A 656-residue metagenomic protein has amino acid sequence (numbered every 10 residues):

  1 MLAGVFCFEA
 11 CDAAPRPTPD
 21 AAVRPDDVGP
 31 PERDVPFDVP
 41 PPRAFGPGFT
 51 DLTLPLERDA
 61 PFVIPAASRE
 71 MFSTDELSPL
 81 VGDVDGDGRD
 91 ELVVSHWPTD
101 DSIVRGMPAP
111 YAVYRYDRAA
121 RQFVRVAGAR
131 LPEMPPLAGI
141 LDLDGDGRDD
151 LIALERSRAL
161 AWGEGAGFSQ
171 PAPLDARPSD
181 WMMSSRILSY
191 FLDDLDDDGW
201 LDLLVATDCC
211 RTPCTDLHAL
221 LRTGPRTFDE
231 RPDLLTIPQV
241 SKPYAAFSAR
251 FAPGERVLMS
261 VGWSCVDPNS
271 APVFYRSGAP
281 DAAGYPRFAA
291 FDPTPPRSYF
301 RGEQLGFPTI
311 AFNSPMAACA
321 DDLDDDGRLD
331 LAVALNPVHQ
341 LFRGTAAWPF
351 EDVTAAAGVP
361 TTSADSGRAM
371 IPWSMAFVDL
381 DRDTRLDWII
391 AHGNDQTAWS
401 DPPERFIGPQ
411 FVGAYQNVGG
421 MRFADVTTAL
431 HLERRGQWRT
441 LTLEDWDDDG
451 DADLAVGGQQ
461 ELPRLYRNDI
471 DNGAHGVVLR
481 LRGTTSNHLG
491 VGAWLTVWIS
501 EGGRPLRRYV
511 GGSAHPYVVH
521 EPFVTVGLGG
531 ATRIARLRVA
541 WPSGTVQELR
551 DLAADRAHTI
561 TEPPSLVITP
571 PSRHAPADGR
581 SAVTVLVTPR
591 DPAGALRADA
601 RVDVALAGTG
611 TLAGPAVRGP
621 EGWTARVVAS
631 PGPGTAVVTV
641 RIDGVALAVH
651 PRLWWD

Functional and structural regions predicted by a protein language model:
C7-A44, D59: Ser/Thr-rich, Pro/Gly/Ala-heavy low-complexity intrinsically disordered linkers and tails of secreted extracellular
F37-T74, A112-M134, L151, W162-S185 (+7 more regions): Blade-edge motifs of beta-propeller repeat domains
R58-D101: Beta-strand-rich domains and repeat architectures in extracellular enzymes and scaffolds, especially beta-propellers
D75-G86, P135-G145, R186-D197, P243-V257 (+5 more regions): Beta-propeller blade termini
G86-H96, G145-L154, D197-A206, P253-G262 (+3 more regions): Acidic/hydrophobic-patterned starts of short beta strands in beta-sheet-rich repeat architectures
H96-P108, D208-C214, G262-S270, A391-P409: Short, conserved, GDST-rich strand-edge loop motifs in beta-rich repeat architectures
R422, T428-W438, T442-S565: Gly/Ser/Thr/Pro-enriched helix-cap/hinge segments flanking short amphipathic alpha-helices
P563-D656: The feature marks long extracellular or luminal low-complexity segments
